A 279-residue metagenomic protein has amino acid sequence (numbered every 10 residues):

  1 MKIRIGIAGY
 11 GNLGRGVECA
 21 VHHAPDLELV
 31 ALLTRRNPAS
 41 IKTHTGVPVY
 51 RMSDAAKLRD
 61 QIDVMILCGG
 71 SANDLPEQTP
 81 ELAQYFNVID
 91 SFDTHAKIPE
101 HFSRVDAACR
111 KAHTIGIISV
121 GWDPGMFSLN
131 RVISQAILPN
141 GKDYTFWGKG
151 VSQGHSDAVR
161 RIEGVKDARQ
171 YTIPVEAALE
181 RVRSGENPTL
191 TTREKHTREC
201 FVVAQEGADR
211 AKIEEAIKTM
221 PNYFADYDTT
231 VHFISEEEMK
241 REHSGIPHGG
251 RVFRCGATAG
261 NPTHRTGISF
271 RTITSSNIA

Functional and structural regions predicted by a protein language model:
R4, G16, H23-S53, V151-I278: C-terminal substrate-binding/catalytic lobe of Rossmann-fold NAD(P)-dependent oxidoreductases
I5-I7, L67: Hydrophobic Val/Ile/Leu positions in short beta-strands of Rossmann-like dinucleotide-binding domains
Y10: Glycine-rich Rossmann-fold phosphate-binding loop(s) that bind the pyrophosphate of adenine dinucleotide cofactors
L13: Hydrophobic/small residue at the entry helix of a nucleotide-binding pocket
A55-V64, A72-S91: Rossmann-fold NAD(P) dinucleotide-binding segment
D90-S91, G116-V120, F146, Q170: General beta-strand structural signal in soluble alpha/beta enzymes
F92-G116: Rossmann-fold NAD(P)-binding glycine/threonine-rich loop
M126-K142, D157-Y171: Oxidoreductase and adenylate-handling cofactor-binding alpha/beta cores
